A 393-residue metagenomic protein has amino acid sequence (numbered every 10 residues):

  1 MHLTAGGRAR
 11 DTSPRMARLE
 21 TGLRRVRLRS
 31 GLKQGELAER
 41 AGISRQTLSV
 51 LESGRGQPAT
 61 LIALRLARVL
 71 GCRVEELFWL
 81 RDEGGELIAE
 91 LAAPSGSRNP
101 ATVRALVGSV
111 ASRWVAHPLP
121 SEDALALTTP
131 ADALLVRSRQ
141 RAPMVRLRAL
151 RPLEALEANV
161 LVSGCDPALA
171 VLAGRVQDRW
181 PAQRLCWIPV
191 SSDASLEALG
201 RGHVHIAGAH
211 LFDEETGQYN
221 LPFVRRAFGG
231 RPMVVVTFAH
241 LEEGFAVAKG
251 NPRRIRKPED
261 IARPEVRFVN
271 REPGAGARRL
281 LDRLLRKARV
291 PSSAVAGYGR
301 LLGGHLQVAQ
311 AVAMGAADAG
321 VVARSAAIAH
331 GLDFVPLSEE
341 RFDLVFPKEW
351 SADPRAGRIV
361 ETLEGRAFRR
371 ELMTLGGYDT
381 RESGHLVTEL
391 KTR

Functional and structural regions predicted by a protein language model:
H2-R10, R15-A17, R25, K33-E36 (+6 more regions): N-terminal hydrophobic or amphipathic helices and topogenic motifs
A155-C165, E259-R279: Short loop->beta-strand "edge-of-pocket" segments that line small-molecule binding or catalytic clefts across diverse
R184-S191, S292-G304: Short beta-strand-to-loop elements that line the ligand-binding cleft of bilobed periplasmic-binding protein-like
D193-A207, L211-F212, L301-A316: Short helices/loops that flank or line small-molecule/ion binding pockets
I206-E243, K249: Acidic, polar ligand-binding/catalytic clefts
G208-V224, A309-S338: A ligand-binding cleft/hinge motif common to bilobed small-molecule-binding domains
G229-E242, L332-E361, T380-E389: Periplasmic-binding protein-like
F238, V247-F268: Flexible hinge/capping segments at coil-to-helix
